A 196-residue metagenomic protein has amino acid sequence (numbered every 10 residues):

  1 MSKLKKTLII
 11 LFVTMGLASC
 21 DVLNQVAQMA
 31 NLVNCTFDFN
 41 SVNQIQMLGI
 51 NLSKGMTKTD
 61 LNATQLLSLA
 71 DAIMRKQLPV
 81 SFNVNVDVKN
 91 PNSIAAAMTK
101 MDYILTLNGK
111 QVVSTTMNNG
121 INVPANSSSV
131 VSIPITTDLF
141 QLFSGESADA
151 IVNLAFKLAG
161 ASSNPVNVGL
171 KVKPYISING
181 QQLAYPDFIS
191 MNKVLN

Functional and structural regions predicted by a protein language model:
M1-L8: Bacterial N-terminal signal peptides that target proteins for export
G16-S19: C-terminal motif of bacterial Sec signal peptides marking the signal peptidase cleavage site
D21-N24: Bacterial signal peptide processing site
N40-Q77: Post-signal-peptide N-terminal segment of Sec-exported extracytoplasmic proteins
P79-V84, G169-K171: Short, solvent-exposed loop/turn segments enriched in Ser/Thr/Gly
V88-A95: Asparagine-centered strand-capping/turn motif at beta-strand->loop junctions
L107-G109, V113-D149: Intrinsically disordered, low-complexity Pro/Gly/Ser/Thr-rich segments with frequent PxxP/GP/PP motifs and embedded
L139-N196: Terminal connector regions
